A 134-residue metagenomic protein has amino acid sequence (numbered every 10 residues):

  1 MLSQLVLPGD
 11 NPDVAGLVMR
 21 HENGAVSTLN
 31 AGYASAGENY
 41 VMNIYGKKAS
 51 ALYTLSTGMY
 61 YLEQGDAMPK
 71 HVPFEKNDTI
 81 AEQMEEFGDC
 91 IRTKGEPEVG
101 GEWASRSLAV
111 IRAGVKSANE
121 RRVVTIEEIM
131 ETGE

Functional and structural regions predicted by a protein language model:
M1-G58, A81-K94, E131-E134: Contiguous beta-strand/loop segments that form the cofactor/metal-binding neighborhood of enzyme cores
V14, A67-P69: Short, solvent-exposed beta-strand edge segments and adjacent coil->beta transition regions
E22, D89-E134: C-terminal helix-rich "cap/oligomerization" subdomain common to oxidoreductases
L29, V72, I126: Hydrophobic residues at beta-strand termini and immediately following loops that shape nucleotide-binding pockets
Y61-A67: The feature captures the short pre-catalytic strand/loop hairpin that immediately precedes and shapes the active-site
P69-D78: A short glycine-threonine-serine/GTX helix/turn-capping micro-motif
N77-A81, S105-L108: Electropositive phosphate-/nucleotide-binding environments in soluble metabolic enzymes
